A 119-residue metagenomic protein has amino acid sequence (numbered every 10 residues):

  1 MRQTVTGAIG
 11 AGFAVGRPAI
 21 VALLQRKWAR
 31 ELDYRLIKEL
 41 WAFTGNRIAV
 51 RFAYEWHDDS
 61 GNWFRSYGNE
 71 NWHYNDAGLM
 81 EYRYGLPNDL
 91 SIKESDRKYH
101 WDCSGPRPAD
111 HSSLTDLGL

Functional and structural regions predicted by a protein language model:
M1-I48: A solvent-exposed, acidic/Ser-Thr-rich amphipathic alpha-helical stretch
T4-V5, R51-H57: Generic short beta-strand segments
G7-A8, V50, M80-R83: Short hydrophobic/aromatic-rich beta-strand segments that constitute the beta-sheet cores of beta-sandwich/beta-barrel
A29-D33, W56-R65: Short, cysteine-centered beta-strand-loop-beta hairpins and adjacent loop/turn segments enriched in charged/polar
Y34-I37, R51, W63-E70, R83: Short, surface-exposed coil-to-beta transition loops
W41-R47, H73-M80: A short, structured loop/turn motif at beta-sheet edges
H57-D59, Y74-A77, N88-L90: Short coil/turn motifs at secondary-structure junctions
Y84-L119: Low-complexity, intrinsically disordered terminal/linker segments enriched in charged and Gly/Pro repeats
